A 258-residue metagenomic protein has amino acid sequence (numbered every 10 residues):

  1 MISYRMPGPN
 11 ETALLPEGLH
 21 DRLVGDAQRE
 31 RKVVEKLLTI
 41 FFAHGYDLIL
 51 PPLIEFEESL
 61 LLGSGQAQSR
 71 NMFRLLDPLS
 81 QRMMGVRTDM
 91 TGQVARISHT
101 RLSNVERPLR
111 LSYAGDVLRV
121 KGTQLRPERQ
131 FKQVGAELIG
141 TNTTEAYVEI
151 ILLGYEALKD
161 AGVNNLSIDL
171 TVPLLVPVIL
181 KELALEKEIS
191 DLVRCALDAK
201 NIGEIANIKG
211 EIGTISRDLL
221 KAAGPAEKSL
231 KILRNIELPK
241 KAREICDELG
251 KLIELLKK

Functional and structural regions predicted by a protein language model:
I2, P7, D26-H44, E55-E58 (+4 more regions): Positively charged, Gly/Ser-enriched RNA/tRNA-binding surfaces
I2-L14, L185: Charged, compositionally biased N-terminal leader segments and the immediate start of the first structured element
A13-L23, N235: Generic N-terminal amphipathic, Lys/Arg-enriched alpha-helix
D21, K181-E186: Phosphate-rich ligand and nucleic-acid binding surfaces
L48-P51, Y113, S167-T171: A structural signal for short, well-ordered beta-strand segments and their strand-loop junctions that often border
L53-M84, P127: Polyanion/phosphate-binding surface patch
R70-L79, A184-K209: Acidic, His- and aromatic-enriched active-site or binding-groove loops in soluble protein domains that engage sugars
N165-L175, V193-A196: Short, surface-exposed recognition loops or helix-turn segments adjacent to catalytic cores
